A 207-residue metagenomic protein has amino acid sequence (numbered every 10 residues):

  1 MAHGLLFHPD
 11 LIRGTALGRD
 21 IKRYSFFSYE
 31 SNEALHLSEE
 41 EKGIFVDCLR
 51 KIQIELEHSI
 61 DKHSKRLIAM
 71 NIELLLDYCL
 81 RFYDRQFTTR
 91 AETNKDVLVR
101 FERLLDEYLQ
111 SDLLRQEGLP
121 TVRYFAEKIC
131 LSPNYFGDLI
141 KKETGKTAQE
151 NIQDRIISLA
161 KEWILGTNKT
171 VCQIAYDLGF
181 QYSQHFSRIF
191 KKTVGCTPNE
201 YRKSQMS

Functional and structural regions predicted by a protein language model:
M1-S28: N-terminal regulatory/effector-sensing and dimerization cores that precede helix-turn-helix DNA-binding domains
F27-L74, Y78: Amphipathic alpha-helical segments enriched in hydrophobic/aromatic residues interleaved with Lys/Arg
R81-E92: C-terminal regulatory or interaction extensions
A91-I129, E150-K169: A short, Lys/Arg-enriched amphipathic alpha-helix from helix-turn-helix/homeodomain DNA-binding modules
Y124-L131, F136, I140, I174-Q181 (+2 more regions): Append "Primarily bacterial transcriptional regulators
K142-Q181, K203-S207: Terminal helix-turn-helix DNA-binding modules in bacterial transcription factors
S187-S207: …primarily DNA-binding HTH/wHTH and HhH modules…
